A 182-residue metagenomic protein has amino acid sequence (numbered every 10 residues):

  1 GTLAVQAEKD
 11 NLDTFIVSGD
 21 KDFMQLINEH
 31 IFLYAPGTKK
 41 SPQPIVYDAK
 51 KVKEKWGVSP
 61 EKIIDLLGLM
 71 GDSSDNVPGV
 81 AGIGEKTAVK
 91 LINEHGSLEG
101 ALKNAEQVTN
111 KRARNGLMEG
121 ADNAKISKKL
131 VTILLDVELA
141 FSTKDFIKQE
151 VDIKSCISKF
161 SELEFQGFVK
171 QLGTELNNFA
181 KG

Functional and structural regions predicted by a protein language model:
G1-A140: Extended two-metal-dependent nuclease catalytic cores across DNA- and RNA-processing enzymes
G116-G120, K129-G182: Low-complexity, acidic/Ser/Thr- and charged residue-rich accessory regions of DNA metabolism proteins
